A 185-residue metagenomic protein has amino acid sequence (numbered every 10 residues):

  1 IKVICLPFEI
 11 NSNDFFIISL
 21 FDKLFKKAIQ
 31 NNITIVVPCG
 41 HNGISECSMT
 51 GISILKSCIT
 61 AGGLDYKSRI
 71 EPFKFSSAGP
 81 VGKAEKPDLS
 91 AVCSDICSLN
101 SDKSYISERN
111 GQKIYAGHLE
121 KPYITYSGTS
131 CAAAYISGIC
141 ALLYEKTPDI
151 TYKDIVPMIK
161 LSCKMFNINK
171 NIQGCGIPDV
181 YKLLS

Functional and structural regions predicted by a protein language model:
I1-K56, T125-S127, C131-A133: Substrate-binding/access-modulating region of protease and related hydrolase catalytic domains
V3-C5, E145-S185: C-terminal subdomain of the subtilisin-like protease fold in secreted/lumenal serine endopeptidases
I10, C39-G43, L64-K67, K160-M165: Acidic, glycine-rich active-site loops and adjacent beta-strand->loop/helix elements that engage anionic groups
N13, E46, S68, S98 (+1 more regions): Conserved protein kinase catalytic core
K23-K26, S137, A141, K153 (+1 more regions): Solvent-exposed, polar/charged alpha-helical surfaces in well-ordered, non-transmembrane soluble domains, broadly
I44, Y66, A132, L142 (+2 more regions): Short, electropositive, low-hydrophobicity segments enriched in small/polar residues
S48, E71-K74, P122, K146 (+1 more regions): Glycine-rich, flexible loop/turn motifs
S53-A141: Extracellular S/T/G-rich loop segment that most often corresponds to the catalytic His/Ser-adjacent loop
